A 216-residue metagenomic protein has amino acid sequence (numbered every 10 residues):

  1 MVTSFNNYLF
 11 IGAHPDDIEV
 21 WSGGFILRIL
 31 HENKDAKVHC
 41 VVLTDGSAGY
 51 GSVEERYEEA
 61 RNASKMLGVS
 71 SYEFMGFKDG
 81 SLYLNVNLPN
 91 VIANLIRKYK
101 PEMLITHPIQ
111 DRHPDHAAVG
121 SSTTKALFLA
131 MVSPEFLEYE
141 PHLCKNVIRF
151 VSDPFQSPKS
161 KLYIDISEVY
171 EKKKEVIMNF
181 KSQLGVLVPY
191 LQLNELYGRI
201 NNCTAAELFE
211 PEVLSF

Functional and structural regions predicted by a protein language model:
M1-L9, E54, Y83-F216: Metal-dependent de-N-acetylase/amidase catalytic core
M1-Y99: Active-site rim/loop-helix segments in enzyme catalytic domains that contact anionic ligands
